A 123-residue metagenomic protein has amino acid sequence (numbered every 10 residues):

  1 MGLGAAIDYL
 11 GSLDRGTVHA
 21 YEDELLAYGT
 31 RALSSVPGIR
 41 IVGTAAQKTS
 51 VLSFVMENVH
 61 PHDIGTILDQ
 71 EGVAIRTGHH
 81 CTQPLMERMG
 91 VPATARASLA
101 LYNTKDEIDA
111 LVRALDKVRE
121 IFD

Functional and structural regions predicted by a protein language model:
M1-D123: Pyridoxal 5′-phosphate
